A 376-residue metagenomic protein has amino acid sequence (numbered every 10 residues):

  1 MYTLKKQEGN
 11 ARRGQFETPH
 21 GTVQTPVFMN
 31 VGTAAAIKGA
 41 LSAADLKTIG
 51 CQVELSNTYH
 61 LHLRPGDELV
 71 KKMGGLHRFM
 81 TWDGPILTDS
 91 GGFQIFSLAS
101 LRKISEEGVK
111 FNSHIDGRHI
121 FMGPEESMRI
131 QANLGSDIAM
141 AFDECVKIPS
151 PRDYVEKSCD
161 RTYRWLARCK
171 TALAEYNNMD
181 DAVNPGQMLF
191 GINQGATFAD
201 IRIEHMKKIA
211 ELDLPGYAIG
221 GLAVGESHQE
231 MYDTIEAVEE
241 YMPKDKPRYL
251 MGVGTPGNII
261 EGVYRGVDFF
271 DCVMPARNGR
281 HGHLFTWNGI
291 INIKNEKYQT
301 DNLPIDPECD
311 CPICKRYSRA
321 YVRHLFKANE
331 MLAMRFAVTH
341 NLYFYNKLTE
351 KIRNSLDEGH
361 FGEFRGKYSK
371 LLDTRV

Functional and structural regions predicted by a protein language model:
M1-E17, V23-G32, I37-A40, D143-S150 (+1 more regions): C-terminal extensions of enzymes
M1-V183, E296-Q299: Non-catalytic, usually N-terminal nucleic-acid engagement modules in DNA/RNA processing proteins
G21, E54, D89, Q131 (+5 more regions): Conserved, mostly hydrophobic/aromatic
E126, I130-L134, K157-R168, E204 (+4 more regions): A non-catalytic, amphipathic alpha-helix used as a structural packing/dimerization or gating element in enzyme scaffolds
S136, A167, T171-A174, E240-P243 (+4 more regions): Generic secondary-structure signature for well-ordered alpha-helical cores
I148-R152, E156, G216-L222, M331-M334: Glycine- and acidic
Y163, A172, Y176-N178, N184-I305: Glycine-rich phosphate/ribose-binding loops and adjacent secondary-structure elements that form binding surfaces
